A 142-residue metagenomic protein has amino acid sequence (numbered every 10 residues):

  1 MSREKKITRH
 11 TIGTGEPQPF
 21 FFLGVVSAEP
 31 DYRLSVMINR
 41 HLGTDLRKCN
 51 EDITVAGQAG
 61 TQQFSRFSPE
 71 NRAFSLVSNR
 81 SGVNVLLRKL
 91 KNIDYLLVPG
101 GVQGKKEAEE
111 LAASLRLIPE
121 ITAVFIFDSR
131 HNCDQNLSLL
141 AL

Functional and structural regions predicted by a protein language model:
S2, I12-P17, V55, R88-L90 (+1 more regions): Conserved functional micro-motifs across diverse proteins
S2-H41: N-terminal, charge-rich interaction modules
E4, F20, S78-R88, N92-D94 (+1 more regions): Surface-exposed, polar/charged interaction patches used for macromolecular assembly or partner binding
R9-I12, Q62-S65, V83-V85: Intrinsically disordered, low-complexity boundary segments flanking structured domains
V26-E70: Short, well-structured hydrophobic secondary-structure segments
Q62-A73, Q135-L142: Short, low-order "capping/linker" segments at domain edges
R66-P119: Amphipathic protein-protein interaction modules
K106-L142: Glycine-rich, aromatic-bearing surface loops/beta-hairpins
